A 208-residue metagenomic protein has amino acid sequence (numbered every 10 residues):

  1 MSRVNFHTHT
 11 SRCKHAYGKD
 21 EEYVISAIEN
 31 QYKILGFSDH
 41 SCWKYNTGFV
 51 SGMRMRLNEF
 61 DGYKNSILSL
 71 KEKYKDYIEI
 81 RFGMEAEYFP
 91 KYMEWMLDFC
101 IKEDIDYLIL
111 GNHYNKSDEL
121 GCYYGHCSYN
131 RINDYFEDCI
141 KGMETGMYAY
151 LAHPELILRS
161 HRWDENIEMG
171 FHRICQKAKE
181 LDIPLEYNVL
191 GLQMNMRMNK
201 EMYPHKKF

Functional and structural regions predicted by a protein language model:
M1-A86, W95, C100-K102, S160 (+4 more regions): An N-terminally biased module of ancient metal coordination in phosphate/nucleic-acid-related enzymes
K33, D106, A149: Conserved acidic residues
D76-Y77, D104, T145, L181: Structured helix-beta-strand junction loops
R81-Y124: Hydrophobic alpha-helical segments and helix pairs
I109-F208: Domain-core and long-helix interface of multi-subunit machines
